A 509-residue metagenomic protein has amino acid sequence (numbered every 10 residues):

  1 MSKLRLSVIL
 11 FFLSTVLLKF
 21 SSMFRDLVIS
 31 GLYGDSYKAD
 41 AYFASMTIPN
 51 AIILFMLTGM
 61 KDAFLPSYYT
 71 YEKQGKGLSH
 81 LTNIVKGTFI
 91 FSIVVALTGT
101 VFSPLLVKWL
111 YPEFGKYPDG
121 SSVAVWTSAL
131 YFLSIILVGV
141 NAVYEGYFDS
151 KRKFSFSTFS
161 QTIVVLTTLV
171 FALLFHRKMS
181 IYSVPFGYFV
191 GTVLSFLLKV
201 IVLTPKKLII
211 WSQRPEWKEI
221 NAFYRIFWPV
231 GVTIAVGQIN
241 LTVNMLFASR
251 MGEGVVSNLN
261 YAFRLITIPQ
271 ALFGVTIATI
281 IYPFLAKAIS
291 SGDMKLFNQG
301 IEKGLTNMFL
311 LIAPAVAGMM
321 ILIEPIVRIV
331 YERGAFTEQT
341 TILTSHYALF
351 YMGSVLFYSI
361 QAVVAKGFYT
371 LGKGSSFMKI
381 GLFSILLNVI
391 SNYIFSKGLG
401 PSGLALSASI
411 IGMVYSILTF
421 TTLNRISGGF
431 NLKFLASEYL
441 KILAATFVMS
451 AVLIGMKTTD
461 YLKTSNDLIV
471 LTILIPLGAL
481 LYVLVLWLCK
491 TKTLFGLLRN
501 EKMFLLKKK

Functional and structural regions predicted by a protein language model:
M1-L4, V200-G237, K295, R425-L443 (+1 more regions): Interhelical loop/hinge segments that connect adjacent transmembrane helices in multipass membrane
S7-S30, G191, S195, K199 (+4 more regions): Transmembrane helical elements of multi-pass membrane transporters/channels
T58-K73, G274-L305, A365: Helix-loop junctions and terminal segments of transmembrane helices in multi-pass membrane transport/translocation
V85-L110, E302-G334, I342-S359, V389-I390 (+1 more regions): Alpha-helical transmembrane segments of multi-pass membrane transport and lipid-handling proteins
K116-N141, T337-V364: Alpha-helical transmembrane segments of multi-pass membrane proteins
I136-F159, G353-F383, I394, G398: Membrane-interface junctions at transmembrane-helix termini in multi-pass inner-membrane proteins
S155, I163-L197, S375, F383-I417 (+1 more regions): Membrane-interface helix-loop junctions in multi-pass transport and translocation proteins
I454-K509: Membrane-proximal transmembrane or re-entrant/amphipathic helices at the cytosolic face
